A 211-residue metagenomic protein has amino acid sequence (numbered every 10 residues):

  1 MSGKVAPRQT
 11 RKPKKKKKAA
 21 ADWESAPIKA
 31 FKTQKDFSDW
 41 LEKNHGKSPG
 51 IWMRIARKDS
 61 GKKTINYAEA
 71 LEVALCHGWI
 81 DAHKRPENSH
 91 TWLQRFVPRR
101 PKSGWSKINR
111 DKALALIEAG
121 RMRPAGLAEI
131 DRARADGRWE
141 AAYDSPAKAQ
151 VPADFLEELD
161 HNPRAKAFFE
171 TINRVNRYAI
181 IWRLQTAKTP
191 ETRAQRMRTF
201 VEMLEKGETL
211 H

Functional and structural regions predicted by a protein language model:
M1-H211: Charge-dense, helix-prone N-terminal extensions
